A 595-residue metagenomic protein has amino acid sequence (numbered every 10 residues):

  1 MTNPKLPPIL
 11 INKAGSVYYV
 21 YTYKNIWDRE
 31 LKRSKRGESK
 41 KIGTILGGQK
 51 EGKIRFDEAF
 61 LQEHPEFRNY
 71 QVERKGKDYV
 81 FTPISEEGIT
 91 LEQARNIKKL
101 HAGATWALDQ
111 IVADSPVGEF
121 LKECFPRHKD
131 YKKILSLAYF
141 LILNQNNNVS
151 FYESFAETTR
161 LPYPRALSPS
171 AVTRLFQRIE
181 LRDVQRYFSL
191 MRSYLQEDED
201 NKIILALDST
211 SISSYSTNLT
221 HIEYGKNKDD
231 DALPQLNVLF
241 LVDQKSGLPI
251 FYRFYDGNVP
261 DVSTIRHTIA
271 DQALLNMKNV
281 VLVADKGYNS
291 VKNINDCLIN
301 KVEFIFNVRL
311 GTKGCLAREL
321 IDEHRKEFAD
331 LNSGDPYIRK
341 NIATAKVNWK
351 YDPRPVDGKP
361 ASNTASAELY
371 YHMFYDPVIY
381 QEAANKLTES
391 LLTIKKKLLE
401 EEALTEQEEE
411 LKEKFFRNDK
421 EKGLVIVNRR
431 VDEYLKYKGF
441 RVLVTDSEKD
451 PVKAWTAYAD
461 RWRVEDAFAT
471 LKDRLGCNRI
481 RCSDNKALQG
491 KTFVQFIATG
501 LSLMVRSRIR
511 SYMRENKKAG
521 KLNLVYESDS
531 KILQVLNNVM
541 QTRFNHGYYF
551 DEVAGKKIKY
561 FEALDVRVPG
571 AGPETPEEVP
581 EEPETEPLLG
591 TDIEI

Functional and structural regions predicted by a protein language model:
M1-A206, T210-S216, F240-R253, N258 (+3 more regions): Dynamic "connector" segments at or just before major functional cores
G15-Y19, D230-L236, Q244, L435-K438 (+1 more regions): Short, flexible loop/turn motifs enriched in small residues
P234-L236, F254, E303-A457, I532-I595: An anionic, glycine-rich sequence signature occurring as long contiguous blocks
V262-N279: Short, basic/hydrophobic alpha-helical segments
A273-L274, I294-E303: Short, surface-exposed basic-aromatic patches at helix termini and helix-loop junctions that form
V283-K292, L310-K313, K486-Q489: Acidic, metal-coordinating catalytic cores used for nucleic-acid/nucleotide bond scission and strand-transfer chemistry
K453-R481: Short amphipathic alpha-helical "interface-anchor" segments enriched in bulky aromatics
S483-V505: Basic, amphipathic alpha-helical segments enriched in Lys/Arg and hydrophobic/aromatic residues
